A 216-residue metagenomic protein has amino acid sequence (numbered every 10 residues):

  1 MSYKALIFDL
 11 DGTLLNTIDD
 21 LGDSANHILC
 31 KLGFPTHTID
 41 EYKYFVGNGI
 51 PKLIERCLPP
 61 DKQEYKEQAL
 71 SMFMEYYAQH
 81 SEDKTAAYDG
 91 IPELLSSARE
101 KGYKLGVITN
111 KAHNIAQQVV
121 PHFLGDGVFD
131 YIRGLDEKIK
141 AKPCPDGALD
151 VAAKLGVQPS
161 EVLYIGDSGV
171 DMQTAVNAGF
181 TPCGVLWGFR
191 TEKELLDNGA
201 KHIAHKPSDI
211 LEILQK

Functional and structural regions predicted by a protein language model:
M1-K4, D40, H113, Q118-K216: Asp-based, Mg2+/Mn2+-dependent phosphohydrolase catalytic module
M1-Y44: Active-site neighborhood of HAD-like aspartate-dependent phosphohydrolases
S2, Q79-V107, H113-Q117, P145: Short, acidic loop-to-helix structural element flanking the phosphoryl-transfer center in phosphate-processing enzymes
I7-D9, I108, I165: Generic enzyme active-site microenvironment
L21-G22, G47-P51, K66, L70 (+4 more regions): A general structural signal for well-ordered alpha-helical segments in protein cores
C30-T36, D61-E64, E100-K101, L124-V128 (+1 more regions): Short helix-capping segments at alpha-helix termini
V46-Q79, D89, S97: A metal-dependent, Asp-based hydrolase signature
